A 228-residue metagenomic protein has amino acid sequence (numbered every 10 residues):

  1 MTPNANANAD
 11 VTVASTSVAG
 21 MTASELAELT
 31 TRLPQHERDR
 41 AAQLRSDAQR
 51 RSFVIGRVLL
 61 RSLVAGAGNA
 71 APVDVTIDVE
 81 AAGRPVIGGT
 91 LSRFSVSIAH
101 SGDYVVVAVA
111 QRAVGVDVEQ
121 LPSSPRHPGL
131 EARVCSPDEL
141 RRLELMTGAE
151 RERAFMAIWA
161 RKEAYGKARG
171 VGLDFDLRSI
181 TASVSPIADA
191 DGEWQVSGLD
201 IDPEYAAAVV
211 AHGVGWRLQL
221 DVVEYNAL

Functional and structural regions predicted by a protein language model:
M1-L228: Core catalytic alpha/beta fold that binds nucleotide/phospho-ligands
